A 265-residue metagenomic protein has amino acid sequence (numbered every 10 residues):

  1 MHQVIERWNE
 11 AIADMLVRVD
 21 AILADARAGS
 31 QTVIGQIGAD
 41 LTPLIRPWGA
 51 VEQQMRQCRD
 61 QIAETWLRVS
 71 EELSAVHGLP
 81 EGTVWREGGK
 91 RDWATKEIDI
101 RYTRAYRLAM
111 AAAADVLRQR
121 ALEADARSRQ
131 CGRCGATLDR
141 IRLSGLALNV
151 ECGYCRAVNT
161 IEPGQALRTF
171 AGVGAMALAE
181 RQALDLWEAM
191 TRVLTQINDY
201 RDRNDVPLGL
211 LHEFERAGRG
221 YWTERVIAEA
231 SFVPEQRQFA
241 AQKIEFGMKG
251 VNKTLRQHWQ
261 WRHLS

Functional and structural regions predicted by a protein language model:
M1-I100, D115, P207-E213, T223-I227 (+4 more regions): Long, low-complexity or tandemly repetitive, helically biased scaffold regions used for multimeric assembly/adhesion
D60-A124, R133, L178, D185-D202: Long, low-complexity, charged/polar intrinsically disordered regions
E123-S128, L146-L148: Short metal-coordination and nucleic-acid-contact micro-motifs, chiefly zinc-binding Cys/His arrays
C131-C134, C152-C155: Short cysteine-rich clusters marking metal-coordination/redox-active sites
D139-I141, I161-E162: Short, non-ligating residues that shape and space the ligands of small metal-coordination modules and catalytic
I141-E151: Short linker/helix segments within small regulatory modules
A157-G174: Short metal-binding segments enriched for Cys and/or His
V173-V226: Intrinsically disordered, low-complexity segments enriched in Gly and acidic/Ser/Thr residues that form flexible
